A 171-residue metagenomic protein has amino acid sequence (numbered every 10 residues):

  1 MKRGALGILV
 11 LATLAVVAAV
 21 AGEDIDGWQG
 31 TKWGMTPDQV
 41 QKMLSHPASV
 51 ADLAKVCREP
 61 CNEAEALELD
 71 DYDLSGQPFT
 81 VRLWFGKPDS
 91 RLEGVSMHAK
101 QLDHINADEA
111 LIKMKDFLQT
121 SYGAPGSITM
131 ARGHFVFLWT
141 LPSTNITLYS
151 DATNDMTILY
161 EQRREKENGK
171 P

Functional and structural regions predicted by a protein language model:
M1-G4: Positively charged n-region of N-terminal signal peptides that target proteins for export
G7-V16: Bacterial N-terminal signal peptides
A21-E65, D89, G94-P171: Non-cytosolic coordination micro-motifs
D71-D73, L141: Short acidic, glycine-rich loop/turn motifs
D73-V81: Amphipathic hydrophobic-ligand
T80-G86, L148: Hydrophobic/aromatic beta-strand elements that line small-molecule binding cavities or substrate pockets in beta-rich
